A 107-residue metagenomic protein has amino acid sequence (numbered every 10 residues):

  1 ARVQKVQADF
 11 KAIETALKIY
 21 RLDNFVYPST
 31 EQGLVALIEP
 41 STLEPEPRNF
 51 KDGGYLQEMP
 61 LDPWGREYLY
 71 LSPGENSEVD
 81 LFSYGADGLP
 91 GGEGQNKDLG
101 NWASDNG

Functional and structural regions predicted by a protein language model:
A1-P45: Conserved hydrophobic/amphipathic alpha-helical signal-anchor segments
V3, K18, N24, V35 (+2 more regions): Short, surface-exposed interaction loops/tails
I13, G53-G54: Generic detector of short alpha-helix boundary/capping microenvironments and adjacent low-complexity segments
E46-G53: Short, structured beta-strand/loop micro-motifs enriched in basic residues and often containing a Trp
